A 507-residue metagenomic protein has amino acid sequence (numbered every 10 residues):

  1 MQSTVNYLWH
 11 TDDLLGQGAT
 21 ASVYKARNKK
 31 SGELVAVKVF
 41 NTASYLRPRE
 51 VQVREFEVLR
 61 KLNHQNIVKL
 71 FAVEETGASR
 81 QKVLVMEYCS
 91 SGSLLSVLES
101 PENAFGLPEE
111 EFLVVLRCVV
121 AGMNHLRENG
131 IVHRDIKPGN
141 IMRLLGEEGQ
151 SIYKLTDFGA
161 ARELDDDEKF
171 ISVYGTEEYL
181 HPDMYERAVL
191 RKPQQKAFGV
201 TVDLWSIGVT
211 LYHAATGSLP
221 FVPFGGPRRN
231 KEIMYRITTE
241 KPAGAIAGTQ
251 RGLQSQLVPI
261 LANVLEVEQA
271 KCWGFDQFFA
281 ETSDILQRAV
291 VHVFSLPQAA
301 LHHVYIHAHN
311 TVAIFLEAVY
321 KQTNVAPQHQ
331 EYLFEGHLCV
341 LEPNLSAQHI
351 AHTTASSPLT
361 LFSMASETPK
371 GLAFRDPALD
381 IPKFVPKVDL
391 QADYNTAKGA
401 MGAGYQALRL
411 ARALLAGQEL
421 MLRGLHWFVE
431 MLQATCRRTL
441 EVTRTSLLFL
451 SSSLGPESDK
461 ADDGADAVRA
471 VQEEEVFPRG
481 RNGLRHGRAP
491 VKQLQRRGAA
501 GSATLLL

Functional and structural regions predicted by a protein language model:
D12-A19, V23: Protein kinase glycine-rich loop
S22-A43: Glycine-rich ATP phosphate-binding loop
V39-L62: Conserved N-lobe beta3->alphaC-helix segment of eukaryotic protein kinase catalytic domains
A72-E74: A short, aromatic-enriched beta-strand patch in the conserved N-lobe beta-sheet of the protein kinase catalytic domain
S79-S93: Conserved short submotifs of the Hanks-type protein kinase catalytic core that shape the nucleotide-binding pocket
V115-L116: Activation segment signature within eukaryotic-like protein kinase domains
R127-L144: Catalytic-loop of the protein kinase fold
